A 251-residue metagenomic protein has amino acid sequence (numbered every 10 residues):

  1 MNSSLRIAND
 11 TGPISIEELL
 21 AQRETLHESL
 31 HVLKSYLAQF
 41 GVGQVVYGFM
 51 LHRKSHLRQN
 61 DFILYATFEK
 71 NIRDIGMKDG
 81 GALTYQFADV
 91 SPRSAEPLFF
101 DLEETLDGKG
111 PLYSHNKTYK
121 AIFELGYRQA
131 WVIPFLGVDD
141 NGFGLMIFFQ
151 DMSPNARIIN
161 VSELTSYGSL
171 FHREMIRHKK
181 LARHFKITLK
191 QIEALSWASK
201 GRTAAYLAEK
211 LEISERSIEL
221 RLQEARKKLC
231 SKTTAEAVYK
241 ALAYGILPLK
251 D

Functional and structural regions predicted by a protein language model:
L19-V32: Signal-transducing coiled-coil linker helices
F49-I75: GAF sensory/regulatory domain recognition with acknowledged cross-activation on helical regulatory dimers
A66-F123: Regulatory sensory and allosteric helical modules in signal-transduction proteins and certain transcription factors
Q129-L136: Short hydrophobic beta-strand micro-motif common in sensory/regulatory domains
F149-S162: Regulatory loop-to-helix N-cap segments in sensory/regulatory domains that couple ligand/signal detection
K190-A194: The N-cap/first-turn positions of alpha helices within or immediately adjacent to helix-turn-helix DNA-binding domains
T203-E236: Recognition helix of helix-turn-helix DNA-binding domains
K227-D251: Basic, Lys/Arg-enriched C-terminal extension of HTH/homeodomain DNA-binding domains
